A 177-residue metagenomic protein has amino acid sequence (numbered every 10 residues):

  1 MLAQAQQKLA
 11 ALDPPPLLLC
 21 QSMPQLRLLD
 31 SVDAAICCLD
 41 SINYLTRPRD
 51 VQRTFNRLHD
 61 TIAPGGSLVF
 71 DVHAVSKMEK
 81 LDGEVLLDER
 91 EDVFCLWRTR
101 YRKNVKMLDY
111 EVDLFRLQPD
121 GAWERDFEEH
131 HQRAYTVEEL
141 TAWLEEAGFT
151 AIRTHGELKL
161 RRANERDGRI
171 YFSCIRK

Functional and structural regions predicted by a protein language model:
M1: Conserved short alpha-helix immediately C-terminal to the canonical SAM/SAH-binding motif I of Rossmann-like
A5-Q6: Conserved SAM-binding loop
A11-L28: Conserved SAM-binding strand-loop segment of SAM-dependent methyltransferases
V32-D50: A short SAM/SAH-binding and catalytic strip from SAM-dependent methyltransferases
D50-S67: A short glycine-rich, Lys/Arg-flanked "PGG" loop and its adjoining helix->strand segment in the class I
V69-A142: SAM-dependent methyltransferase
H131-K177: C-terminal lobe and adjacent flexible extensions of AdoMet/dcAdoMet transferase-like proteins
